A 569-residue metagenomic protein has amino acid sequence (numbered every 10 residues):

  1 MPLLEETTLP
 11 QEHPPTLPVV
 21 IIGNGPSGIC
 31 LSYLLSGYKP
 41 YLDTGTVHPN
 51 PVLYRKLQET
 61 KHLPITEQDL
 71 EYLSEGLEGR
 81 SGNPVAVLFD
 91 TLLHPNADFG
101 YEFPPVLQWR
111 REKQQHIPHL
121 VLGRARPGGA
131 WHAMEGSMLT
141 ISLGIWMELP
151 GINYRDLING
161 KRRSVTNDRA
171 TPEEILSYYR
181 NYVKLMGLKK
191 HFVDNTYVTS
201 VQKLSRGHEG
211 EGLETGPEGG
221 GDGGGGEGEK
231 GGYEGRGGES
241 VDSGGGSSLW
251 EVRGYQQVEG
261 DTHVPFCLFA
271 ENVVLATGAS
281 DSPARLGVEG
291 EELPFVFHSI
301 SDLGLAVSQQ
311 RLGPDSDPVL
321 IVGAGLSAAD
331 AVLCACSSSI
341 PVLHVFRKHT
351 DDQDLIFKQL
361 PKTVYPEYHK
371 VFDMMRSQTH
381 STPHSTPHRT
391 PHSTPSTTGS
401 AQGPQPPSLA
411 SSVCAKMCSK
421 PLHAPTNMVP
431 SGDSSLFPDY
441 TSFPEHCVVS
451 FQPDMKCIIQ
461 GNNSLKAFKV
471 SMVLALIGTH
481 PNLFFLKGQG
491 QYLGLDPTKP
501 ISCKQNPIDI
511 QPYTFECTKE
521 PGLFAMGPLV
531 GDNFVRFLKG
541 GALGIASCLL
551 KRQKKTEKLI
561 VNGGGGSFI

Functional and structural regions predicted by a protein language model:
M1-R126, H132, S137, S164-I569: Flavin (primarily FAD) cofactor-binding/catalytic cores of flavoenzymes
R126-G160: Redox-cofactor-proximal catalytic regions of oxidoreductases
